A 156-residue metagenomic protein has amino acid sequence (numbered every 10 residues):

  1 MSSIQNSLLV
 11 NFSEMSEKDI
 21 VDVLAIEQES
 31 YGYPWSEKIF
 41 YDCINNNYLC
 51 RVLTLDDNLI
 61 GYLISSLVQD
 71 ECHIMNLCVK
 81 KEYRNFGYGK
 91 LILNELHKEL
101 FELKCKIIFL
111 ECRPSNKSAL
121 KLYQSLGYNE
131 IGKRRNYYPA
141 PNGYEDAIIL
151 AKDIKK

Functional and structural regions predicted by a protein language model:
Q5, N11-F86, L93-E95, E99 (+3 more regions): Acetyl-CoA-dependent GNAT
S7, R113-N116, N136-K156: C-terminal "cap" of GNAT-fold acetyltransferases
N46-N47, A119, N142-G143: Short Asp/Glu-rich motifs
N76-N94, F101-L103, I107-I108, R113-K121 (+2 more regions): Conserved glycine-rich acetyl-CoA-binding loop
